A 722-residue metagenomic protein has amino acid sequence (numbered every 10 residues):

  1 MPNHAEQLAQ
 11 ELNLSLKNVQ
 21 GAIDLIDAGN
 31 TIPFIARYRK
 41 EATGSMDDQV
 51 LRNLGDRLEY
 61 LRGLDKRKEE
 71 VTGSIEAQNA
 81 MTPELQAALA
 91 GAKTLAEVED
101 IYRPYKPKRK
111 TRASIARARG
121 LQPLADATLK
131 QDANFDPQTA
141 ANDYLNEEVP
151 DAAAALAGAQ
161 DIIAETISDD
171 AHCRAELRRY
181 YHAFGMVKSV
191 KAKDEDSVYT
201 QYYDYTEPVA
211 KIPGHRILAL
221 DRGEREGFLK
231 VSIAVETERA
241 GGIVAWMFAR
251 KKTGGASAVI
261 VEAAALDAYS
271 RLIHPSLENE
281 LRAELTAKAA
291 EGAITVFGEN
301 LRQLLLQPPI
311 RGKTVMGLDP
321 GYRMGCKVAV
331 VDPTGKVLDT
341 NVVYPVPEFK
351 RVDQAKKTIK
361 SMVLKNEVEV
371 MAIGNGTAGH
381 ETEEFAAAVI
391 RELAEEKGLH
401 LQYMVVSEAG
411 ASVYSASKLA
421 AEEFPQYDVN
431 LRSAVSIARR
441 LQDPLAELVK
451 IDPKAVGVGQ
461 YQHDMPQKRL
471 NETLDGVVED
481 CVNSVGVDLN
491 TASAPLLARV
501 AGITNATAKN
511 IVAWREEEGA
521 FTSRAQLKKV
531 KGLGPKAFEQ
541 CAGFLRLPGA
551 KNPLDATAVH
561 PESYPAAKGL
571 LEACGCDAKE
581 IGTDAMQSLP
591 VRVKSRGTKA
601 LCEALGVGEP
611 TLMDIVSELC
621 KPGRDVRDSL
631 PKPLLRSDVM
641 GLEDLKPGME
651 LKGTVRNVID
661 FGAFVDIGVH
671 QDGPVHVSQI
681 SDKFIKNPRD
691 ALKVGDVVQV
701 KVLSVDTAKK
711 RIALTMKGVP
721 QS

Functional and structural regions predicted by a protein language model:
N13-L14, P308-P309, E479-A513, S637-V675 (+1 more regions): C-terminal accessory/binding modules appended to enzymatic or scaffolding proteins
V19, T340-P347, V370, A416-V429 (+6 more regions): Short beta-alpha connecting loops at secondary-structure transitions that line or flank enzyme active sites
T31-I32, D47-N146, P150, S484-S629 (+3 more regions): Accessory alpha-helical DNA-binding modules that contact the DNA backbone or grooves
F34, V50-N53, Y60, L64-G317 (+2 more regions): Duplex nucleic acid-engaging cores and interfaces of nucleic-acid transaction enzymes
E97, M404, G410-A411, S415-V485 (+1 more regions): Long, charge-rich intrinsically disordered scaffolds of nucleic-acid metabolism proteins
D143-Y144, E148-A152, Y205-P208, R222 (+7 more regions): Low-complexity, acidic/Ser/Thr- and charged residue-rich accessory regions of DNA metabolism proteins
R179-M186, L318-Y322, G376-A378, V405-V413 (+5 more regions): A glycine-rich phosphate-binding loop feature that marks nucleotide/adenosyl-phosphate handling sites
G312-G317, K327, E383-A386, S523-Q526 (+3 more regions): Short beta-alpha junctions and helix-cap segments that line functional grooves
